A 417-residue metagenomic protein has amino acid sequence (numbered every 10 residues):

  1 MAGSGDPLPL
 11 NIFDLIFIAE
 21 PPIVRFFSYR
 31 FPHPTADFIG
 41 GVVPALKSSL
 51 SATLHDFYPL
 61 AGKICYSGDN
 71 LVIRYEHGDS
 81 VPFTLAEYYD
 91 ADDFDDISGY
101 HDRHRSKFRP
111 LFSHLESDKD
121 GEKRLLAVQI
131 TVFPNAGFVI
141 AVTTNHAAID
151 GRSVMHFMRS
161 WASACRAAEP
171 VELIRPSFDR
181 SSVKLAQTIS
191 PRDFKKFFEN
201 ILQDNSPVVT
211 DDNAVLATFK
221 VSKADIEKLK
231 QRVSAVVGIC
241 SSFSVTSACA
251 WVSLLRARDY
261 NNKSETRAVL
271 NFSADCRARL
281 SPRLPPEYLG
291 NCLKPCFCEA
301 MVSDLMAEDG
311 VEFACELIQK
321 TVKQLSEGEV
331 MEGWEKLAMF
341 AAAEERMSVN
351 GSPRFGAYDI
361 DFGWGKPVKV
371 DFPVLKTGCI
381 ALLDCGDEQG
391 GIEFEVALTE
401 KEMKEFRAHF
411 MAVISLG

Functional and structural regions predicted by a protein language model:
M1-F13: Long, contiguous juxta-domain segments that are non-catalytic but functionally important
G3, A19, V24-R354: Soluble acyl-CoA-dependent acyltransferase catalytic core bearing the H(X)4D motif
S4-D6, D69, D79, N291 (+5 more regions): Intrinsically disordered, low-complexity regions
G5-P7, E20, I174, G365 (+1 more regions): Selective for proline/serine-rich intrinsically disordered segments in cytosolic/nuclear regulatory regions
N11, F38-G41, Y66, D309-G310 (+3 more regions): Short, structured coil/loop segments at alpha-helix boundaries
D14-I16, L125-T131, T377-C385: Short, surface-exposed beta-strand/loop micro-motifs that present aromatic residues
E344-G417: Low-complexity, glycine/alanine/valine/leucine- and proline-rich hydrophobic stretches
